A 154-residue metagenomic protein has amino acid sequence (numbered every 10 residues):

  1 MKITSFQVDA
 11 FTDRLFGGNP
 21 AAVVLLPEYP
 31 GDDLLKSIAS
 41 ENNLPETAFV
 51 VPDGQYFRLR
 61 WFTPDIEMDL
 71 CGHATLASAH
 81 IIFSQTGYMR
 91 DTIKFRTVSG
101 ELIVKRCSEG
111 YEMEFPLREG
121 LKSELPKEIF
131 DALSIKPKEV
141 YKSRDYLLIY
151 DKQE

Functional and structural regions predicted by a protein language model:
M1-L70, L76-E154: Active-site proximal loop and beta-alpha junction motif in alpha/beta enzyme cores
